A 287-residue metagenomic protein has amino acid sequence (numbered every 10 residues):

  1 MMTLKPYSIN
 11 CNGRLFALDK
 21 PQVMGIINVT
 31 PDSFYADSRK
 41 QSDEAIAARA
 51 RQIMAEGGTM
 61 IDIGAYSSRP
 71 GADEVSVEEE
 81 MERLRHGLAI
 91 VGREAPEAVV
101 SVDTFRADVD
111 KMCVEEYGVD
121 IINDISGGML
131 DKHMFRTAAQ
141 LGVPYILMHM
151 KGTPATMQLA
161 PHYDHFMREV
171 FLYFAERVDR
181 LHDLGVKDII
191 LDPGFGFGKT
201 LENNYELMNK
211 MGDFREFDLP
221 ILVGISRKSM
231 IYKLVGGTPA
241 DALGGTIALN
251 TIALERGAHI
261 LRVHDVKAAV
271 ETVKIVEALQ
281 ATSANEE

Functional and structural regions predicted by a protein language model:
M1-T30, H182-D183, Q280-E287: N-terminal amphipathic alpha-helix/helix-capping segment at the start of soluble metabolic enzymes
C11, S33, D37-Q52, S68-R93 (+5 more regions): Active-site-adjacent loop and "lid" segments of alpha/beta metabolic enzymes
P21-M24, Y145, D188, P220: Structural motif
I27, G57, I122: Conserved hydrophobic/aromatic pocket- or pore-lining residues that grip, position, or stack substrates in active sites
A48-G64: Catalytic domains of carbohydrate-active enzymes, especially glycoside hydrolases
D62-G64, E97-V100: Short, conserved structural micro-motifs that define repeat-unit consensus positions and nucleotide-binding loops
G194: Conserved Motif II region of HX4D acyltransferases
